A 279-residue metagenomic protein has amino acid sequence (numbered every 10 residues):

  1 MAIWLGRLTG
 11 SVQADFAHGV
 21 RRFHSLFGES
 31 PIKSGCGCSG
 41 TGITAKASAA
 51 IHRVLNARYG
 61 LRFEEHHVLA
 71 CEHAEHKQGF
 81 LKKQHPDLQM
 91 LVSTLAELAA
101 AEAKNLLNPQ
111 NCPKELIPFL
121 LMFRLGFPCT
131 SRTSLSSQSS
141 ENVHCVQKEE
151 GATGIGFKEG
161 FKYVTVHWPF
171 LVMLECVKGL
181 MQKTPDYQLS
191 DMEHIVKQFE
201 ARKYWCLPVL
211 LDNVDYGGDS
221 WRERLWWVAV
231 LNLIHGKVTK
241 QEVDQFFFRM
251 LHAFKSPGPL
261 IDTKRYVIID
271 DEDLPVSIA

Functional and structural regions predicted by a protein language model:
M1-A279: Conserved active-site and SAM-binding loop architecture of S-adenosyl-L-methionine-dependent nucleic-acid
